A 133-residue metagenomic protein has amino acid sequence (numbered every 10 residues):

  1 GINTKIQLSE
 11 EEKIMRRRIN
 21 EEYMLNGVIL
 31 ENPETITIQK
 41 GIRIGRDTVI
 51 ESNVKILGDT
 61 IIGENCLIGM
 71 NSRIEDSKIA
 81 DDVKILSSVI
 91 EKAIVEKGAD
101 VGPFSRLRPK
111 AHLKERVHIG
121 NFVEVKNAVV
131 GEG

Functional and structural regions predicted by a protein language model:
G1-G45: Conserved alpha/beta core of the MobA/IspD/sugar-nucleotide pyrophosphorylase nucleotidyltransferase superfamily
I29-G133: Structural signal for interior beta-strand "rungs" in well-ordered beta-sheet cores of soluble enzyme domains
